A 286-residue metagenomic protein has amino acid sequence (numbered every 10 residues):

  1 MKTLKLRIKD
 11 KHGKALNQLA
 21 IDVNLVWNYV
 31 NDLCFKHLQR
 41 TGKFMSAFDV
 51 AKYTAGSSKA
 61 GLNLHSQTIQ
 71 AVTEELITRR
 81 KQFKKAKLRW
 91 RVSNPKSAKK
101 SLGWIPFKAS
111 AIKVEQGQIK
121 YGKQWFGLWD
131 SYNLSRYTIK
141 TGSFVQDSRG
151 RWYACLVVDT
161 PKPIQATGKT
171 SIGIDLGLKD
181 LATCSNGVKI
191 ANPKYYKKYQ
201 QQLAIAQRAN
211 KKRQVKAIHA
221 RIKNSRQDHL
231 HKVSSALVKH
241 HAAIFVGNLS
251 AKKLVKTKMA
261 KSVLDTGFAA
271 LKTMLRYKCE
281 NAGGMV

Functional and structural regions predicted by a protein language model:
M1-A71: Gly/serine-rich nucleotide phosphate-binding loop at the start of the catalytic core of nucleotide/ADP-ribose-handling
K2-K5, K14, L25, S135 (+1 more regions): Positively charged, helix-rich recognition surfaces that bind polyanionic ligands
I21-N24, N28, E74, K81 (+2 more regions): Alpha-helical oligomerization interfaces characterized by heptad or quasi-heptad repeats on one helix face
W27-C34, L38, R80, K84-K87 (+1 more regions): A generic secondary-structure signal for well-formed alpha-helical elements
A47-D147: Acidic carboxylate diad motif detector
